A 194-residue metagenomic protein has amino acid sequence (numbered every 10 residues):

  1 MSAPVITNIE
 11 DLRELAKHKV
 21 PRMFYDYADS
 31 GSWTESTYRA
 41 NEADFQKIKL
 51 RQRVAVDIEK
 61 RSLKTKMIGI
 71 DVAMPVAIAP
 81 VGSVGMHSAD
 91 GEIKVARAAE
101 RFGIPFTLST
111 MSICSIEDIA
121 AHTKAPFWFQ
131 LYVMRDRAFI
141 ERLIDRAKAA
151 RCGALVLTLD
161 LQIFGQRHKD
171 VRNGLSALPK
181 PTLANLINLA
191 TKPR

Functional and structural regions predicted by a protein language model:
M1-G69, G174-R194: An N-cap/entry alpha-helix motif that binds or orients negatively charged groups
P21, I78, A99, L157: Conserved, mostly hydrophobic/aromatic
S32-W33, T110-C114, R135: Short beta->alpha linker loops
K64-P75, V84-A96, S112-K124: N-terminal active-site wall of soluble small-molecule enzyme domains
V76-A79, I104-L108, F127-L131, L155: Hydrophobic faces of well-ordered beta-strands that scaffold small-molecule active sites in alpha/beta enzyme cores
A77-A89, F129-A138: Active-site mouth loops of central-metabolism enzymes
S83, A96-R97, D118, H122 (+1 more regions): Alpha/beta enzyme core
K94-T110: Catalytic domains of carbohydrate-active enzymes, especially glycoside hydrolases
